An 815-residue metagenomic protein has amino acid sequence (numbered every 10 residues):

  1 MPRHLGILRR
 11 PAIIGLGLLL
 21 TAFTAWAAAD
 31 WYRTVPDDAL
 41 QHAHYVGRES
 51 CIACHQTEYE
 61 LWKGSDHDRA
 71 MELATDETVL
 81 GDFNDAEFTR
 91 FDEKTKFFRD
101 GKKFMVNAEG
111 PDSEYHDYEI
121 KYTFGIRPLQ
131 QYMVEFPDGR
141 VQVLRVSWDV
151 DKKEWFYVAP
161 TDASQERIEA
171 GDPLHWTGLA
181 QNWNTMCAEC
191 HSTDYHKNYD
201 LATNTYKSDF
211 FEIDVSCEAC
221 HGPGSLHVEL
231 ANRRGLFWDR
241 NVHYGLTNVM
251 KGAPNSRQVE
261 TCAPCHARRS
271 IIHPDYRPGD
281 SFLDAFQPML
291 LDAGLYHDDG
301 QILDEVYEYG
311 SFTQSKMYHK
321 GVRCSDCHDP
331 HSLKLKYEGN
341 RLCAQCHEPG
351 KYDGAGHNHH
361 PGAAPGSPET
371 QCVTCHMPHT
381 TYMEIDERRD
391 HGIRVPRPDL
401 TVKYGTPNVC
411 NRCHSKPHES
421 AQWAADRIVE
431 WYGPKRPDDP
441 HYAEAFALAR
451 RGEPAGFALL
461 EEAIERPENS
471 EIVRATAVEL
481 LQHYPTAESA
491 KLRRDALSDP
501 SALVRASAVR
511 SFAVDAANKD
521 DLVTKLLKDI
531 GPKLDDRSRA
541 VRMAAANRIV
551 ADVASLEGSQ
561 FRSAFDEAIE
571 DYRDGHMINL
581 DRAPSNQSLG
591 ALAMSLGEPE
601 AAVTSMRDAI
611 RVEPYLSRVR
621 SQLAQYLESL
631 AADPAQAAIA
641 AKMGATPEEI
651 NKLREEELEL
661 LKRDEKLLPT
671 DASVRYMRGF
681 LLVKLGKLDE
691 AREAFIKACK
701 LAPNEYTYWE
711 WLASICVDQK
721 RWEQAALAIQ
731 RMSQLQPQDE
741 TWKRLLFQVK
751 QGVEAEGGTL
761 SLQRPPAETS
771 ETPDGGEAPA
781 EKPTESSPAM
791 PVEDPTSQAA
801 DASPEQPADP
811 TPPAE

Functional and structural regions predicted by a protein language model:
A29-V35, H42, E49, T57-G125 (+6 more regions): Primarily the internal scaffold of c-type cytochrome electron-transfer domains, especially repeated/multiheme c-type
P454-I464, T486-S498, A517-K533, S555-R573 (+2 more regions): Amphipathic alpha-helical scaffolding segments comprising HEAT/armadillo-like alpha-solenoid repeats
H483, V514, A551, S595 (+4 more regions): Register position in tetratricopeptide repeats
